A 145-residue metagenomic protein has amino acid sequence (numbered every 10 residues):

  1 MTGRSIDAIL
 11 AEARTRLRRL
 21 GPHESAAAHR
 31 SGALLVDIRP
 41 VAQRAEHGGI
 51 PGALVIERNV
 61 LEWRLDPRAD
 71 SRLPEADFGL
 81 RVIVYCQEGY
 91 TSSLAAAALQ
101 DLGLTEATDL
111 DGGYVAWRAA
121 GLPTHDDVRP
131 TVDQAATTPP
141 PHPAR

Functional and structural regions predicted by a protein language model:
M1-L34, V41-R81, Y90-R145: Rhodanese-like catalytic fold shared by cysteine-dependent sulfurtransferases and DSP/PTP-type phosphatases
Y85-C86: Short, surface-exposed ligand- or partner-binding patches at beta-edge/loop junctions that are enriched in aromatics
